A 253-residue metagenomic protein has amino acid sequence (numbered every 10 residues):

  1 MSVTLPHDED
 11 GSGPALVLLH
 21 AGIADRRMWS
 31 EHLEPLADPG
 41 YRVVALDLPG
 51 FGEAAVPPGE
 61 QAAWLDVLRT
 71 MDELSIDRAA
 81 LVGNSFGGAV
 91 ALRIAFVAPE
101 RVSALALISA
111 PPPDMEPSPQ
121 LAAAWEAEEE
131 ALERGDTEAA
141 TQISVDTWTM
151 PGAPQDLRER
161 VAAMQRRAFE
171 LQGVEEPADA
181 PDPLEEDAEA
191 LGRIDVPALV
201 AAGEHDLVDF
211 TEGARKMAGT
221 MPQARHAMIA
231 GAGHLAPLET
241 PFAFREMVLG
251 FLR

Functional and structural regions predicted by a protein language model:
V3-A55: Conserved HGGG/HGGXW glycine-rich cap/lid loop of the alpha/beta-hydrolase fold
L18-A21, S85, G203: Glycine-rich His-Gly loop
E31-E34, D38, V44-V82, F86 (+1 more regions): Active-site loop/oxyanion-hole signature of alpha/beta-hydrolase fold enzymes
D47-G52, P111, A232-G233: Short beta-to-alpha linker loops that shape the active-site pocket of alpha/beta-hydrolase fold enzymes
L92-V97, S103-R134: Flexible "cap/lid" loop of the alpha/beta hydrolase fold
P119, R134-E185, A190: Conserved alpha/beta-hydrolase catalytic His-Asp/Glu region
R166-G219, M228: Conserved serine/cysteine hydrolase catalytic core
Q223-R253: Catalytic active-site module of serine/aspartate enzymes centered on a nucleophile-bearing elbow/loop
